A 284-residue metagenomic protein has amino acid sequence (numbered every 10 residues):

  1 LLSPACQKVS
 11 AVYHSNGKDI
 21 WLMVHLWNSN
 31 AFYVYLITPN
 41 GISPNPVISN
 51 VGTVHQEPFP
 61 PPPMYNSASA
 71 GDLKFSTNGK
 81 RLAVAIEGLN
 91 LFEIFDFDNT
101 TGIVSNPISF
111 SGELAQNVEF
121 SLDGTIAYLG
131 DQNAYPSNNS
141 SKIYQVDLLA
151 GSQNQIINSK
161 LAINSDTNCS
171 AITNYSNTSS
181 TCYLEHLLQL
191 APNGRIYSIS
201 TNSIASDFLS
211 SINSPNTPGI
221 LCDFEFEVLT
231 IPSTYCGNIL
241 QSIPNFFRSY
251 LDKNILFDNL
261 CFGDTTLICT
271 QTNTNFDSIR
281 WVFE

Functional and structural regions predicted by a protein language model:
L1-N259: Beta-propeller fold recognition
G151, V282-E284: Change "in extracellular beta-sheet-rich domains … of secreted and cell-surface proteins" to "in beta-sheet-rich domains
F257-D258, I268-C269, I279: Elongated, non-catalytic scaffold/linker segments and compositionally distinctive motifs
G263-N273: A short beta-strand segment in extracellular, disulfide-stabilized domains
T272-V282: Solvent-exposed loop segments of extracellular immunoglobulin-like
